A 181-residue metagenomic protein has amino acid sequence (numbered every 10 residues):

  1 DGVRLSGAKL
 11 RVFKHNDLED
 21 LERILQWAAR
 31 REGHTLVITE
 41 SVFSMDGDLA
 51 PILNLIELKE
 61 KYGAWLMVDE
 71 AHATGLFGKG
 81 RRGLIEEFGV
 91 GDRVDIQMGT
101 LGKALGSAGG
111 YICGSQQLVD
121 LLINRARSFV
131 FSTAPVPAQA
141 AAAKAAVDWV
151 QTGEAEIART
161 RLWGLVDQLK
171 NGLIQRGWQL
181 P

Functional and structural regions predicted by a protein language model:
D1-S6, E19: Substrate-binding/gating loop at the entrance of the active-site cleft, primarily in PLP-dependent aminotransferase-like
R11-V68: Active-site phosphate-binding strand-loop segment of PLP-dependent enzymes
F13, T35, M98, S132-T133 (+1 more regions): Short beta-strand
H15-N16, T74-R82, F88: Conserved helicase motor core of SF1/SF2 NTP-dependent helicases
G63, G83-L101, D120-N124: Conserved active-site segment immediately N-terminal to the catalytic lysine that forms the internal aldimine
I96-M98, L105-G153: Conserved core segment of the aminotransferase class I/II
P137, A145-P181: Conserved PLP-dependent catalytic core of the aminotransferase class-I/II
